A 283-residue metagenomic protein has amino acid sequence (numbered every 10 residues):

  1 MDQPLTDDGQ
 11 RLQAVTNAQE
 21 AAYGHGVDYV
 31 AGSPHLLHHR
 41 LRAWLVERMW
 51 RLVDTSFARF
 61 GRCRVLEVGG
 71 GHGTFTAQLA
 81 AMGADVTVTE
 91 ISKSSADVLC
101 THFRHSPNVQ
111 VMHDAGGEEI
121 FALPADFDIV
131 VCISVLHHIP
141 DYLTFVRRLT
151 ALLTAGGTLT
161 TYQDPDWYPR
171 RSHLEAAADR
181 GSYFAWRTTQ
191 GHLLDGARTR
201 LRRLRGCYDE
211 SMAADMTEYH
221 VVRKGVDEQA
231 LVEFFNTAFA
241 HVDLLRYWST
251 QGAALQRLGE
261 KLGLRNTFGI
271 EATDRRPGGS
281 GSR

Functional and structural regions predicted by a protein language model:
M1-F60: Conserved class I S-adenosyl-L-methionine
G61-G71: Conserved class I S-adenosyl-L-methionine
H72-E119: Class I SAM-dependent methyltransferase SAM/SAH-binding core
V131: A conserved beta-strand element that flanks and buttresses the S-adenosyl-L-methionine
L143-A155: A short glycine-rich, Lys/Arg-flanked "PGG" loop and its adjoining helix->strand segment in the class I
T158-T199: Conserved class I S-adenosyl-L-methionine
V222-F239: Short alpha-helix
A238-A240, L255-R283: Core SAM-dependent methyltransferase catalytic element
